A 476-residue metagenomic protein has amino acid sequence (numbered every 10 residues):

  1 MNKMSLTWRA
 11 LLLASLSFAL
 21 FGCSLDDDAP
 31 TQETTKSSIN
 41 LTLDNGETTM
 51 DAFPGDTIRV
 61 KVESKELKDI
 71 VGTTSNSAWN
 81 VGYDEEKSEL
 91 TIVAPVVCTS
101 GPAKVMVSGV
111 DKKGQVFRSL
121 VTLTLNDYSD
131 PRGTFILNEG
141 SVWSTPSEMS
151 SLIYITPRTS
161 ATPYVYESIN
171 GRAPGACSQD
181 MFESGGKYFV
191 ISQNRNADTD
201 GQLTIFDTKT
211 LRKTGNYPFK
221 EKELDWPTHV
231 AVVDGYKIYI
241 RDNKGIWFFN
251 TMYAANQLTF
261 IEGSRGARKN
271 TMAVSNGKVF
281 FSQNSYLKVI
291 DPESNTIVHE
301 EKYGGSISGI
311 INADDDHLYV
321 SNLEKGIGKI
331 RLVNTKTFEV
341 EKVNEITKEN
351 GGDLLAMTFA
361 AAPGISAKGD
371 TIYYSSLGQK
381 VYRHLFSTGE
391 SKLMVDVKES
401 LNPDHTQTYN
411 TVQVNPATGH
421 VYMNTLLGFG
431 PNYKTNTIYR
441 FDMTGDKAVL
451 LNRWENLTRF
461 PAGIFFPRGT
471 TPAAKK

Functional and structural regions predicted by a protein language model:
M1-M50, K113-T134: Bacterial Sec-dependent N-terminal signal peptides
D130-G133, G185-K187, G235-Y236, N276-K278 (+3 more regions): Short coil/turn segments that connect the beta-strands within blades of beta-propeller domains
G140-T145, N194-T199, G245-I246, E324-I327 (+2 more regions): Short glycine/acidic-enriched loop and turn motifs that connect beta-strands
P157-T159, D207-L211, N250-A254, D291-T296 (+3 more regions): Short loop/turn segments that connect beta-strands within beta-propeller blades
A161-A173, R212-E221, A254-G263, T296-E301 (+3 more regions): A short beta-strand motif characteristic of beta-propeller blades
A173-F182, K222-V233, R265-N276, G304-D315 (+3 more regions): Repeated scaffold domains used in trafficking and secretory/extracellular systems, primarily beta-propellers
G245, F249-Q379: Acidic, serine/threonine- and glycine-rich low-complexity intrinsically disordered segments that serve as flexible
Y433-K476: Blade-level signature of beta-propeller repeat domains, shared across WD40, Kelch, NHL, RCC1 and BNR/Asp-box propellers
